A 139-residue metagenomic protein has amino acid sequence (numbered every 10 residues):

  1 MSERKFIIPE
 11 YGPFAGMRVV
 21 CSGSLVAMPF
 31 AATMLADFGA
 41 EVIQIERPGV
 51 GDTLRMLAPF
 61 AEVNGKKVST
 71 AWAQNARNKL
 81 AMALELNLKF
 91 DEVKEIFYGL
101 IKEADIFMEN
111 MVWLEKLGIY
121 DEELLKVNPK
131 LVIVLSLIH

Functional and structural regions predicted by a protein language model:
M1-I138: N-terminal helix-loop segment corresponding to the beta1-alpha1 unit of nucleotide/adenylate-binding folds
